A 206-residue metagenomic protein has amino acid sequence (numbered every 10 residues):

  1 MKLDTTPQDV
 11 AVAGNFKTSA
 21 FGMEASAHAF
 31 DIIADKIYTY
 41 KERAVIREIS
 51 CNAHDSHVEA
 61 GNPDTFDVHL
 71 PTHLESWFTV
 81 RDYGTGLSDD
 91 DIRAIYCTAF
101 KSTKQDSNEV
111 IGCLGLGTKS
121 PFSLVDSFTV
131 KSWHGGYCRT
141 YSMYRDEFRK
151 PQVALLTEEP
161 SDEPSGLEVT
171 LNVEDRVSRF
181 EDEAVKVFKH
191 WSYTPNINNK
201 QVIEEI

Functional and structural regions predicted by a protein language model:
M1-P63, T72, D90-C97: Bergerat-fold GHKL ATPase/HATPase_c domain
T5, V12, S107-I206: GHKL-type ATPase core
K36-I37, V68-P71, E159-S161: Replace "in large, NTP-powered and nucleic-acid-processing enzymes" with "in large, NTP-powered factors and other
D55-F66, T103-I111: Active-site phosphate-binding and catalytic loops of NTP-dependent enzymes
L70-F78: Short beta-strand-loop-beta element adjacent to the nucleotide/active-site pocket used for signaling
D82: Acidic ATP/Mg2+-coordinating residue in the GHKL
T85-G86: Glycine-rich G1-box
Y96-F100, F188: Hydrophobic aliphatic residues
